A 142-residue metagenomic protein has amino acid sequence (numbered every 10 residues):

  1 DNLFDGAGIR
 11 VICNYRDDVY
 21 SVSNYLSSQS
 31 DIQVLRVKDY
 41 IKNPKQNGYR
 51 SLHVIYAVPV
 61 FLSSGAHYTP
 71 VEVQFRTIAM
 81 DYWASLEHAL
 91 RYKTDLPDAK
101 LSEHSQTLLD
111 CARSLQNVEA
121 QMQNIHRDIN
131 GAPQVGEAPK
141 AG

Functional and structural regions predicted by a protein language model:
D1-G8: A glycine-rich, hydrophobic loop/mini-helix early in the fold
I12-N124: Long beta-strand-rich cores associated with HINT superfamily self-processing modules
V118-G142: Intrinsically disordered, low-complexity acidic/polar and Pro/Ser/Thr-rich regulatory regions that often function as
